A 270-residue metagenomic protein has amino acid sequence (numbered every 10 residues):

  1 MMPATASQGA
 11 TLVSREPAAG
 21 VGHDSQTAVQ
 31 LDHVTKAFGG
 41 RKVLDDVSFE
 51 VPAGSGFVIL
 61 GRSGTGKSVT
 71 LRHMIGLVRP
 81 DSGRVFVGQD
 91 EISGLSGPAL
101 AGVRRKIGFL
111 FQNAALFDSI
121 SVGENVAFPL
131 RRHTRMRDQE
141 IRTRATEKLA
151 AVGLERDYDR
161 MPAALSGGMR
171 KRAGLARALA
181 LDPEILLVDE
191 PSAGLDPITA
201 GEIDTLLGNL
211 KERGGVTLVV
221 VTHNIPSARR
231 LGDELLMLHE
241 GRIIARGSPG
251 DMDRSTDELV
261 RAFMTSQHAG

Functional and structural regions predicted by a protein language model:
I75: Helix-to-loop junction immediately C-terminal to a conserved catalytic motif
D90-E91, D138-D157: Conserved ABC ATPase "signature" region
I92-G108, R132, D138, M252-S255: ABC ATPase NBD coupling module
M161-L165, M169: Conserved ABC ATPase signature
A180-E184: A short, proline-enriched helix->beta-strand linker immediately N-terminal to the Walker B motif in ABC-type P-loop
L186-D189: Catalytic Walker B motif of ABC-type/P-loop ATPase nucleotide-binding domains
